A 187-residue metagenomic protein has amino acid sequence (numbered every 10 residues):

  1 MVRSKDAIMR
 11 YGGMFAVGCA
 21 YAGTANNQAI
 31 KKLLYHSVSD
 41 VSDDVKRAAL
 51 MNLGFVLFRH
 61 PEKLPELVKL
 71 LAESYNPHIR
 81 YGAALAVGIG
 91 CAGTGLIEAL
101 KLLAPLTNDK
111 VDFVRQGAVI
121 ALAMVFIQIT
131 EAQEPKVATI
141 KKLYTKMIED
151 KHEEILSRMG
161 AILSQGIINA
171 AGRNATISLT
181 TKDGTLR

Functional and structural regions predicted by a protein language model:
M1, T24-H36, H60-L70, T94-P105 (+2 more regions): Short sequence/structural elements of tandem HEAT/ARM alpha-solenoid repeats
V2-A7, Y11-V17, A29-R47, M51-L53 (+1 more regions): Core solenoid repeat modules with strong leucine/isoleucine-rich periodicity, prominently canonical LRR arrays but also
K5-D6, V41-S42, Y75-N76, K110-V111 (+1 more regions): Short inter-helical turns and helix N-cap capping residues of alpha-solenoid HEAT/ARM repeat scaffolds
Y11, D43-A48, Y81-G82, Q116-G117 (+1 more regions): Alpha-solenoid HEAT/ARM repeat scaffold
A16-A22, N52-F58, A86-A92, A121-I129 (+1 more regions): Hydrophobic residues within the alpha-helices of tandem HEAT/HEAT-like
E73-A118: Eukaryotic tandem repeat interaction scaffolds
D112, I127-R187: Repeat-solenoid scaffold signature
